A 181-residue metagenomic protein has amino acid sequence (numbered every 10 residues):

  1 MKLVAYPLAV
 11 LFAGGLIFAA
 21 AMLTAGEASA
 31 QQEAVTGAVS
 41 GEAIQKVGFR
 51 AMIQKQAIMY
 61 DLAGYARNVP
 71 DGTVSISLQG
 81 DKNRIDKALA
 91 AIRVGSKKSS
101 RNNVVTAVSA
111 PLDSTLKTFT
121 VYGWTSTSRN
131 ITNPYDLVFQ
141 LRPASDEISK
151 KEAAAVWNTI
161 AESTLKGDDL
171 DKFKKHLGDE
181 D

Functional and structural regions predicted by a protein language model:
M1-A5: Positively charged n-region of N-terminal signal peptides that target proteins for export
P7-D181: Intrinsically disordered, low-complexity, mixed-charge
